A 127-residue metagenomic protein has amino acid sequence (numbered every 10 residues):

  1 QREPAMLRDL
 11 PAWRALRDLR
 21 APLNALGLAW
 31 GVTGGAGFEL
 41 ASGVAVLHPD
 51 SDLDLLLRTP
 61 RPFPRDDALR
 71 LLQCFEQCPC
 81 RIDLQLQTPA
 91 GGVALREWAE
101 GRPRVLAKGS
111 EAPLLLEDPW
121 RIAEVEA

Functional and structural regions predicted by a protein language model:
Q1-A21, P103-A127: N-terminal regions immediately upstream of nucleotidyltransferase
Q1-G35, A68-C80, L84: Helical scaffold of the NTase/Pol beta-like nucleotidyltransferase catalytic core
R2-A5, A45, R70-L71, E97-A99 (+1 more regions): Surface-exposed beta-strand edges and their flanking turn/coil or helix-capping segments
R8, G37-A41, H48, R96-A99 (+1 more regions): Generic, ordered loop/turn and secondary-structure boundary motif
R20-L53, L57-F63, L72: Active-site nucleotide-donor binding segment shared across nucleotidyl transfer reactions
E39, P64-D66, V93-L95: Intrinsically disordered, low-complexity acidic/polar segments
D50-P62, G101-L116: Short, Lys/Arg-enriched charge-dense amphipathic segments
E76-A112: Conserved catalytic core of two-metal-ion nucleotidyltransferases
